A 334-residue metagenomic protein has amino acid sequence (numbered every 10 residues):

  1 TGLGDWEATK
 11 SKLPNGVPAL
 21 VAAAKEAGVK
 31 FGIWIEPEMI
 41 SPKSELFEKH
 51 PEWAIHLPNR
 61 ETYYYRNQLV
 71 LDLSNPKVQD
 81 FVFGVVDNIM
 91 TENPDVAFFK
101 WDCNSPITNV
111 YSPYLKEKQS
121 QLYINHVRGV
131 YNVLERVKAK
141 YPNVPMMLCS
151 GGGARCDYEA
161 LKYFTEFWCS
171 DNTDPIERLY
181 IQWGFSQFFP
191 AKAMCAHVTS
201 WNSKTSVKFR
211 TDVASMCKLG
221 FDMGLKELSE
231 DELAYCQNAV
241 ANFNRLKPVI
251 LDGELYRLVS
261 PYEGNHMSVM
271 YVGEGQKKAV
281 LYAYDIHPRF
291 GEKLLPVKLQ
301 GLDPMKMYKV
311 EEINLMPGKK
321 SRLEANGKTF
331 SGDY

Functional and structural regions predicted by a protein language model:
T9-G16, A23-E26, E48-K208, D212 (+1 more regions): Active-site neighborhood of glycoside hydrolase catalytic domains
K43-F47: Distinct, well-ordered alpha-helical segments
C217-K218, D222-V259: Aromatic- and carboxylate-lined catalytic core of secreted/periplasmic carbohydrate-active enzymes
S260-P304: Carbohydrate-binding surface patches
H287-Y334: C-terminal beta-sandwich/jelly-roll accessory domains of carbohydrate-active enzymes
